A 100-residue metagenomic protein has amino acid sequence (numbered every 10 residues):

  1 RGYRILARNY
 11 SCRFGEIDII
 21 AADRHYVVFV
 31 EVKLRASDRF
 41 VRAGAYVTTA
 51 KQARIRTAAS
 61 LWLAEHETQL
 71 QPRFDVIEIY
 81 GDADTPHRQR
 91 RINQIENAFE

Functional and structural regions predicted by a protein language model:
R1-S11: Acidic-basic catalytic patches of nuclease active cores, encompassing PD-(D/E)XK and other metal-cofactor nuclease
I5-A7, F29, F74: Hydrophobic residues on conserved beta-strands that form the core of alpha/beta folds
L6, A36, A43, R91 (+1 more regions): Glycine-rich, flexible loop/turn motifs
N9, K33, D75-I77: Solvent-exposed beta-strand sheet faces enriched in polar/charged residues
R13-G15: Short acidic/glycine-enriched loop/turn segments that link adjacent beta-strands
I17-R39, A43, V47, I55: Conserved catalytic cores of phosphodiester-cleaving nucleases, focusing on short active-site segments
R39-P72: Mid-chain, well-packed structural core segment of small domains
E65-E100: Domain-level recognition of nuclease-like catalytic cores that cleave nucleotide substrates
